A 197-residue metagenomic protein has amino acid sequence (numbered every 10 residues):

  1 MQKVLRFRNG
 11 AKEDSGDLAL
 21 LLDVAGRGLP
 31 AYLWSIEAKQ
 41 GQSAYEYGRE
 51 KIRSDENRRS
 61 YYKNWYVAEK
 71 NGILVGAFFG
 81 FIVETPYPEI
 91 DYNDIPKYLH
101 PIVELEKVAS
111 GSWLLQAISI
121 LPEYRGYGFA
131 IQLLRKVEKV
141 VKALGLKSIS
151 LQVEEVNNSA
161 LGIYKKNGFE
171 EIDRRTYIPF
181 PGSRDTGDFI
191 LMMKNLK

Functional and structural regions predicted by a protein language model:
R6-L21, R27-L33: A short beta-loop-alpha structural element at the N-terminal edge of CoA-dependent acyl/N-acetyltransferase catalytic
R27-R53, N64, P88: Conserved GNAT-fold acetyl-CoA-binding loop/helix
I52-V67, E84-P88, L114: A short helix-loop-beta-strand connector motif used in the catalytic cores of GNAT acetyltransferases and, in some
V67, I73-I82, L114, S119: Conserved beta-strand in the GNAT
I82-A117: Conserved acyl-donor/pantetheine-binding loop and adjacent beta-alpha core of acyl/acetyltransferases and related
K97, K147-S150, E154-L161, K166-N167 (+1 more regions): C-terminal "cap" of GNAT-fold acetyltransferases
G111-W113, R125, L134, V141-Q152: Conserved GNAT acetyl-CoA-binding A-motif
I120, G126-K139, A143, G162-K166: Conserved acetyl-CoA-binding loop-helix of GNAT-fold acetyltransferases
